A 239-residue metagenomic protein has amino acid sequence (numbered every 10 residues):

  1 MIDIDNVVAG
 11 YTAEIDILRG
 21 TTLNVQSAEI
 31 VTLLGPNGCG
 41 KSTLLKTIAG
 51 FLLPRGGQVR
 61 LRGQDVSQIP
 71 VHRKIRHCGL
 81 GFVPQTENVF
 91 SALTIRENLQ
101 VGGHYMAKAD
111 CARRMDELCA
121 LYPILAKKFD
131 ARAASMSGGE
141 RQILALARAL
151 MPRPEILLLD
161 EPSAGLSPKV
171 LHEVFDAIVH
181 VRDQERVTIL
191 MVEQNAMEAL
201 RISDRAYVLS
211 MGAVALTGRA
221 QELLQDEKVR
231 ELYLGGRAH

Functional and structural regions predicted by a protein language model:
T12-A13, L93-R113, L121-P123, G218 (+1 more regions): ABC-type ATPase nucleotide-binding domains, specifically the catalytic core motifs of the NBD
L34-P36: The feature captures the beta-strand-to-loop junction immediately N-terminal to the Walker
A49: Helix-to-loop junction immediately C-terminal to a conserved catalytic motif
Q58-I75: ABC ATPase NBD Q-loop/coupling interface
L93, M136, A149-L150: ABC ATPase signature
M151-E155: A short, proline-enriched helix->beta-strand linker immediately N-terminal to the Walker B motif in ABC-type P-loop
H172-R186: Helical segment within the ABC ATPase nucleotide-binding domain
